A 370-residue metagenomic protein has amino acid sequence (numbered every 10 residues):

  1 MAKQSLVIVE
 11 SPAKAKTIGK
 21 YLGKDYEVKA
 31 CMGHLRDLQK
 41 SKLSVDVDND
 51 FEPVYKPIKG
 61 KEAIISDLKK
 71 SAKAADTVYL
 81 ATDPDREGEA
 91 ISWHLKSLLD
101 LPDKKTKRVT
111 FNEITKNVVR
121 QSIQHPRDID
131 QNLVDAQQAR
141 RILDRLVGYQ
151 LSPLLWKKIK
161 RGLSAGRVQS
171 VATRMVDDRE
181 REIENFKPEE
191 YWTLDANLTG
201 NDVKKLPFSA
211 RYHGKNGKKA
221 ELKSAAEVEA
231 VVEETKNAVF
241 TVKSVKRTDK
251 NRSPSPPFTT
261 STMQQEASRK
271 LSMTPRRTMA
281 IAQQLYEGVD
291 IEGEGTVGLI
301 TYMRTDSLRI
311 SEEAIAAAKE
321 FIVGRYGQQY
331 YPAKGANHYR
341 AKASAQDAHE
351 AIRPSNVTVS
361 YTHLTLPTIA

Functional and structural regions predicted by a protein language model:
M1-L364: Toprim catalytic domain recognition across nucleic-acid enzymes
T365-A370: A short, hydrophobic C-terminal helix/tail in secreted or cell-surface proteins
